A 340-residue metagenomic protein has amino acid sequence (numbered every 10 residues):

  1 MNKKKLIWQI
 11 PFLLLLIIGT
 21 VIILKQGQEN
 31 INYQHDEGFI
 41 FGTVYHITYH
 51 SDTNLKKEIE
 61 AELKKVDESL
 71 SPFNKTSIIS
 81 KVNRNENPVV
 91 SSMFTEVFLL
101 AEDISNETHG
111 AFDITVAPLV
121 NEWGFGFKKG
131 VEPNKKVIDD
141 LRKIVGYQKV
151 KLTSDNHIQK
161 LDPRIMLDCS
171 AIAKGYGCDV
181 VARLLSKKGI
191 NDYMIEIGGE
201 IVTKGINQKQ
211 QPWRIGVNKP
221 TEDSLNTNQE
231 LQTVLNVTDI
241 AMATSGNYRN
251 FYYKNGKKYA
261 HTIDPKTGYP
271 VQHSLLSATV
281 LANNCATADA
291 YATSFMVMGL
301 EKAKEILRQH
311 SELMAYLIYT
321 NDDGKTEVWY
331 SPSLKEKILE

Functional and structural regions predicted by a protein language model:
N2-E340: Mature catalytic core of soluble alpha/beta enzymes
